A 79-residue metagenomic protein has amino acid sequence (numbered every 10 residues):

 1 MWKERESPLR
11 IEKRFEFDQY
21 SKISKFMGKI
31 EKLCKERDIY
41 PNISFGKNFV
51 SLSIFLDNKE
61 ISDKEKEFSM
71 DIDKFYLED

Functional and structural regions predicted by a protein language model:
M1-P8: Short aromatic-glycine-(Arg/Gly/Cys) micro-motifs in beta-strand/loop hairpins
E4, N42-F45: Short beta-strand
R10-D18: Short, well-ordered beta-strand elements within core beta-sheets of diverse protein domains
Q19-Y20, N58: Helix N-cap motif at beta-to-alpha junctions
K22-L33: Short amphipathic alpha-helix segments
E31-Y40, L77: Short arginine-rich
F45-S53: Short proline/glycine- and acidic-rich turn/helix-capping motifs at secondary-structure junctions
S53-D79: C-terminal structural segments of small proteins and small subunits
